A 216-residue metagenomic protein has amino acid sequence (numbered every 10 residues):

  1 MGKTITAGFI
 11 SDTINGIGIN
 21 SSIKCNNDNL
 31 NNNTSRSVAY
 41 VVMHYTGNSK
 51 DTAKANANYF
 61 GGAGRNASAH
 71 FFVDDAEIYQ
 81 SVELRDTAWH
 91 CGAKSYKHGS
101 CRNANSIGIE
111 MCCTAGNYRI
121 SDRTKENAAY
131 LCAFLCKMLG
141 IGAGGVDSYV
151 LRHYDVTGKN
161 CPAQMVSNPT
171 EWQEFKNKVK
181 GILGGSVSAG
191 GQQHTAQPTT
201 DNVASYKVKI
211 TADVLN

Functional and structural regions predicted by a protein language model:
M1-S100: N-terminal catalytic cores of peptidoglycan-degrading enzymes
M1-S21, N31-S35, C112-K207: Basic/polar, cationic surfaces and motifs that engage anionic cell-wall and phosphate/carboxylate ligands
M43, I107, V150-R152: Hydrophobic faces of well-ordered beta-strands that scaffold small-molecule active sites in alpha/beta enzyme cores
D74-A76, Q80, D201-A204, N216: Short, intrinsically disordered low-complexity segments
S100-E110: Short coil-to-beta-strand
K209-N216: Beta-loop motif signature
